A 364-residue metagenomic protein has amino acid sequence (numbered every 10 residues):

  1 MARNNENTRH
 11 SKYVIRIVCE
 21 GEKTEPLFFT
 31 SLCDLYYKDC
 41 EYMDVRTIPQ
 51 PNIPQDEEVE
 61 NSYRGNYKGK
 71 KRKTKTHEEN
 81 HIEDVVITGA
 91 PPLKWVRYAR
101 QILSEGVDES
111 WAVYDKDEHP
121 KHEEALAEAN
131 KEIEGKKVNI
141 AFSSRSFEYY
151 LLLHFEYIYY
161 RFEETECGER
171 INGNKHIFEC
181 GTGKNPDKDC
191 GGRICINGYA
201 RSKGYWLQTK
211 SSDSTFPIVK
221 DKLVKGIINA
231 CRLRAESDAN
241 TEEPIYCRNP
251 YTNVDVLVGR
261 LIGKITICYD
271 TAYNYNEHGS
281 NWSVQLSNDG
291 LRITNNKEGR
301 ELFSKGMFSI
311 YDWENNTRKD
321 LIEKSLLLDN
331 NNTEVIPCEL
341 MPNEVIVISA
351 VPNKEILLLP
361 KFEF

Functional and structural regions predicted by a protein language model:
A2-K12, T30-V85, L93-G290, K305 (+1 more regions): C-terminal accessory helical subdomains adjacent to catalytic cores in phosphodiester- and nucleotide-handling enzymes
V14-V18: Conserved beta-strand elements of the Class I
T24, D117-K121, R300: Short acidic, S/G/P-rich loop/turn micro-motifs used as interaction or catalytic elements
I293-E298: Asparagine-centered strand-capping/turn motif at beta-strand->loop junctions
R300, S304-N315: Extended low-complexity, serine/threonine- and proline-enriched intrinsically disordered segments
K319-N343: Intrinsically disordered, low-complexity Pro/Gly/Ser/Thr-rich segments with frequent PxxP/GP/PP motifs and embedded
N343-K354, L358: Short, aromatic- and glycine-rich surface loops/edge beta-strands on solvent-exposed regions
